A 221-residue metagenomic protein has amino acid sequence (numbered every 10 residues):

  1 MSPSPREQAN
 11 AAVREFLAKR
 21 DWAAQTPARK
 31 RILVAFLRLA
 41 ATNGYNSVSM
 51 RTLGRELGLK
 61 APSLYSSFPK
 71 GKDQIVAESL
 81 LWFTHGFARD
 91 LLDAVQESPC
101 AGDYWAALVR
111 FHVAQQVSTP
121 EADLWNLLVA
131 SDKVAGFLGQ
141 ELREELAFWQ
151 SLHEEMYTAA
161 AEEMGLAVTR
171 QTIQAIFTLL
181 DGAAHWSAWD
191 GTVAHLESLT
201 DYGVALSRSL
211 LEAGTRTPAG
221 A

Functional and structural regions predicted by a protein language model:
M1-T26, T215-A221: N-terminal intrinsically disordered/low-complexity leader segments
K19-R20, S79-W105: Amphipathic alpha-helical linker/stalk segments
R20, R31, L39-Q74, E78: Helix-turn-helix
A28-F36, L53, I75, S79-F87 (+2 more regions): Generic hydrophobic, amphipathic alpha-helix propensity
H85-A88, L92, N126, A135-E163 (+2 more regions): Amphipathic alpha-helical packing segments from all-alpha helical-bundle domains
L92-T119, I173-I176: Hydrophobic alpha-helical connector segments
Y104, Q116-Q140, H185-A188: Amphipathic alpha-helical segments used for helix-helix packing
A114-T119, A159, L166, I173-A194 (+1 more regions): Amphipathic C-terminal alpha-helical segment
